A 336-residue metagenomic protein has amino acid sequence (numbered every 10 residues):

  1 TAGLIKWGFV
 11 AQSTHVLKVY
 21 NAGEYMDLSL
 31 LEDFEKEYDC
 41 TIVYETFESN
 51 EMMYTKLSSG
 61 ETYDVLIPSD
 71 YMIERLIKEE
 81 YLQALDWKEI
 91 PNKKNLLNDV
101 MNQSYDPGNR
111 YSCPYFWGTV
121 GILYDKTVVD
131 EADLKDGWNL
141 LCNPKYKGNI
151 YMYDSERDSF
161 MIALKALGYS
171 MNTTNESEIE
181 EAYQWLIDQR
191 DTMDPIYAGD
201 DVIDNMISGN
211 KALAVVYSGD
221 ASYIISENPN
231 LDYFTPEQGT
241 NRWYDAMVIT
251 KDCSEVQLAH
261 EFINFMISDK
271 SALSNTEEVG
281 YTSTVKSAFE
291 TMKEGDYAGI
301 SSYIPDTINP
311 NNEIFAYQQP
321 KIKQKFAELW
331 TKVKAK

Functional and structural regions predicted by a protein language model:
G3-L76: Early extracytoplasmic/lumenal segment of secretory-pathway proteins
T62, L66-I207: Extracytoplasmic ligand-binding site segments that recognize negatively charged/polar headgroups
M72-R75, I207, L213-N230: A ligand-binding cleft/hinge motif common to bilobed small-molecule-binding domains
I77-L85, D106-R110, Y223-T235, D296-G299: Ligand-binding "clamshell"
G121-V128, K165-G168, W243-E255, F265-M266 (+1 more regions): A bilobed periplasmic-binding-protein/Venus flytrap-type ligand-binding module shared by bacterial periplasmic
E180-Q189, E227-K251: Periplasmic-binding protein-like
T250-P310: Mature extracytoplasmic/periplasmic domains
D306-K336: Conserved C-terminal helix/tail region of periplasmic/extracytoplasmic solute-binding proteins
